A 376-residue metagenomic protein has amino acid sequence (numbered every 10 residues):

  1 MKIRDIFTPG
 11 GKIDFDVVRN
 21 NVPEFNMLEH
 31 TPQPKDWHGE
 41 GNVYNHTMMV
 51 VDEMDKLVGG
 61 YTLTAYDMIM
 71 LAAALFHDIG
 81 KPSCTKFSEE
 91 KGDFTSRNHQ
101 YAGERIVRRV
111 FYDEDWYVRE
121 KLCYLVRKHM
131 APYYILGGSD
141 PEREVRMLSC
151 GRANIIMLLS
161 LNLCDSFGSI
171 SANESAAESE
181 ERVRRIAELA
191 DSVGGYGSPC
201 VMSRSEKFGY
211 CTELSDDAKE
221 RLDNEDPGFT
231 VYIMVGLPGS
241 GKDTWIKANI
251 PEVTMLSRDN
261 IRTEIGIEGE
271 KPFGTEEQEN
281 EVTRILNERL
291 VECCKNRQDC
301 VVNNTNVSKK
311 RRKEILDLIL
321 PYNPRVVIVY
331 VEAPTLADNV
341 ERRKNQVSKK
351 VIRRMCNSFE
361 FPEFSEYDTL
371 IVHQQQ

Functional and structural regions predicted by a protein language model:
M1-F87: Acidic/His-rich, divalent-metal-binding segments that scaffold phosphate/diphosphate chemistry
G60-A177: Divalent metal-dependent catalytic cores for phosphoryl transfer on phosphate-bearing substrates
L189-D226: N-terminal pre-Walker A segment at the start of P-loop NTPase domains
T230-I250: Glycine-rich phosphate-binding P-loop
D243-Q298, T335-D338: Conserved substrate/cofactor phosphate-moiety recognition/catalytic segment in nucleotide-dependent phosphotransferases
E252, E332-Q376: Conserved GTP-binding G-domain of TRAFAC-class P-loop NTPases and closely related GTPase folds
E264-E268, N306-V347, S358: ATP-dependent NMP and nucleoside kinases share a basic, alpha-helical "lid"
E277-P324, Y330: Glycine-rich phosphate-binding loop used to anchor ATP phosphates in small-molecule kinases, encompassing both
